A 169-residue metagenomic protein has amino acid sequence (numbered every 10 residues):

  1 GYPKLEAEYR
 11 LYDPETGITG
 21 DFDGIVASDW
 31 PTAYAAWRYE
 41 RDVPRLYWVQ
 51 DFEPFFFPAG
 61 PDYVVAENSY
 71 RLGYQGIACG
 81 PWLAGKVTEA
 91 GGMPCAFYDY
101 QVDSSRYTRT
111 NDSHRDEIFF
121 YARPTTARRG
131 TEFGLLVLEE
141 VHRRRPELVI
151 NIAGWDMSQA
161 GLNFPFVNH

Functional and structural regions predicted by a protein language model:
G1-D21, P146-V149: N-terminal pre-catalytic "stem/leader" segment of glycosyltransferase-like enzymes
D13-D21, F55, A59-I77: Membrane-proximal helix-turn-helix segments that form the acceptor-binding/catalytic region of lipid-linked
G24-A27, Y39-F56, I77: Active-site proximal beta-strand in glycosyltransferases
P31-T32, E53, W82-A84, M157-S158: Alpha-helix capping/helix-boundary segments
P54-G60, A96-D116, G161-L162: Acidic anion/phosphate-binding donor-loop and adjacent secondary structure in glycosyltransferase catalytic cores
Y70-T108: Donor nucleotide-sugar binding/catalytic pocket of nucleotide-sugar-dependent glycosyltransferases
G76-I77, N111-R129, L135-H142: Conserved donor-binding/catalytic core segment of Leloir-type glycosyltransferases
G154-H169: Nucleotide-activated donor-binding/catalytic signature segment of Leloir-type glycosyltransferases, i.e., the conserved
